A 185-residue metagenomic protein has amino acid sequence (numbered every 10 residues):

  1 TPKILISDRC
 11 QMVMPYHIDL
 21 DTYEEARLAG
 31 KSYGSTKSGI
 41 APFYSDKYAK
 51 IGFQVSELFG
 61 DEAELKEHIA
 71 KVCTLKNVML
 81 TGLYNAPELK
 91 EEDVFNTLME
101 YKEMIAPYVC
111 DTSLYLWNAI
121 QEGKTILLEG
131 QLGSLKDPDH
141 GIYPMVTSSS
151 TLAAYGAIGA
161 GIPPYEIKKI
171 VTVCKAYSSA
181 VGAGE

Functional and structural regions predicted by a protein language model:
T1-E185: Non-transmembrane, aqueous-exposed alpha-helical and coiled segments at domain scale
